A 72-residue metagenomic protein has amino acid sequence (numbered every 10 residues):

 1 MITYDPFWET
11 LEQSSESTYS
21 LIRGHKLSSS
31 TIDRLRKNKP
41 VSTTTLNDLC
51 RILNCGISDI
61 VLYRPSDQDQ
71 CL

Functional and structural regions predicted by a protein language model:
M1-S20: A short, Lys/Arg-rich alpha-helix, primarily the initiator
E9-T10, V61-L72: Short, charged recognition helix plus adjacent turn of helix-turn-helix-like nucleic-acid-binding domains
E12, R23, R51: Alpha-helical residues within the helix-turn-helix
S15-D33: Short alpha-helical DNA-recognition segment
K39-T44, Q70: Short, solvent-exposed alpha-helical "recognition" segments
T45-C50, I60-V61: Hydrophobic micro-packing sites on short alpha-helices
